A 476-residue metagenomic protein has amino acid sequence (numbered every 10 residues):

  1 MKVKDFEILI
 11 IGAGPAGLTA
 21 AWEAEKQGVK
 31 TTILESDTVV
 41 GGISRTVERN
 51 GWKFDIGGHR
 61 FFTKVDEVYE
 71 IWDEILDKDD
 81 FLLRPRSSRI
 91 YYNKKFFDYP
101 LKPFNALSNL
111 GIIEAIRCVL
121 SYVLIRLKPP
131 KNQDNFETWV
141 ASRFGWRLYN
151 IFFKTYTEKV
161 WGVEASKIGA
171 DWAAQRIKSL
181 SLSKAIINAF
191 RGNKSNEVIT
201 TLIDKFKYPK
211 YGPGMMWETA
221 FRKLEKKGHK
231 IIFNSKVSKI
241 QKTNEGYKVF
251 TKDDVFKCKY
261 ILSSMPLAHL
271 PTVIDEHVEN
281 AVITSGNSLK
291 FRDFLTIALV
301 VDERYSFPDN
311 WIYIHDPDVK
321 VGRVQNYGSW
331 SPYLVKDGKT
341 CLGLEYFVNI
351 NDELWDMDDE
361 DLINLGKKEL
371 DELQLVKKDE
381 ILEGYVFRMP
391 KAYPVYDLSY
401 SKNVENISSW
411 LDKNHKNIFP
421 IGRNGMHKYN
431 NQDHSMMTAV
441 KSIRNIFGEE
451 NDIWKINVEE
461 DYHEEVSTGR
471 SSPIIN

Functional and structural regions predicted by a protein language model:
F6-I33: N-terminal Rossmann-like FAD-binding beta1-loop-alpha1 element of flavoenzymes
E25-E48: Glycine-rich FAD pyrophosphate-binding loop
Q27, S235-D356, E360, N364-D379 (+3 more regions): Mid-domain catalytic core of redox enzymes that form a hydrophobic substrate pocket/lid adjacent to a catalytic redox
N50-K128: Dinucleotide-binding Rossmann-like beta1-alpha1 core, especially the glycine-rich loop that anchors the ADP
E67-Y99, F144-N150, K223-I231, S238-Y247: Feature captures the FAD/FMN-dependent oxidoreductase FAD-binding
I116-L120, L124-I240, S264: Active-site/ligand-binding neighborhood in enzyme catalytic cores
I363-K367, D371-L411, P420, E464: Flavin (FAD/FMN) cofactor-binding core of flavoprotein oxidoreductases
L398-N476: C-terminal lid/capping helical subdomain adjacent to the catalytic/cofactor pocket in oxidative enzymes
